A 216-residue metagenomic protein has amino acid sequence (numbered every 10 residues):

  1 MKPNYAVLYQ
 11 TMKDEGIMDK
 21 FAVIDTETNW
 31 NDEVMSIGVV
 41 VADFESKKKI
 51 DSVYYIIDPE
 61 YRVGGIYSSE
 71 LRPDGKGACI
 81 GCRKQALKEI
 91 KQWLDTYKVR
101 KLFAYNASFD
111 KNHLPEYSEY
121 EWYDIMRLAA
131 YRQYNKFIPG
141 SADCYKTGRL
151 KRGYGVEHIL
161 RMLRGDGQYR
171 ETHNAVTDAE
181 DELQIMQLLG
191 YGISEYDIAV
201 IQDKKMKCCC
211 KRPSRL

Functional and structural regions predicted by a protein language model:
M1-K2, L216: Short intrinsically disordered terminal tails
K2-P115, L150, V156-M162: Conserved non-catalytic scaffold segment of RNase H-like nuclease domains
I57-P59, I125-R127, G165: Active-site donor-binding loop signature of nucleotide-sugar glycosyltransferases
A104-A107, H113, K146-L216: Acidic, Mg2+-coordinating catalytic module of metal-dependent nucleases/exonucleases that use a two-metal-ion mechanism
S108-A130: Substrate-recognition/cap helix-loop segment adjacent to the acidic, metal-dependent catalytic center of Asp-based
I125-L150: Short alpha-helix plus adjacent loop in nuclease-associated cores
